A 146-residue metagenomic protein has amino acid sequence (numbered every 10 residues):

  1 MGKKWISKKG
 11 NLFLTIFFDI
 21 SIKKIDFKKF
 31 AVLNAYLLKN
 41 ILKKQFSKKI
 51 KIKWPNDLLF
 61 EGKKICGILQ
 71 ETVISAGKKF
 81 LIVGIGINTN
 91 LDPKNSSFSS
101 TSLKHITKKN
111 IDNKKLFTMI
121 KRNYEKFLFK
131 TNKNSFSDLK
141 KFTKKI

Functional and structural regions predicted by a protein language model:
M1-S21, F30-N34: DPxDG-like acidic metal-binding loop motif
I22-I50, F60-I146: Long, positively charged amphipathic alpha-helical accessory segments at protein N-termini or as interdomain linkers
D57: Conserved active-site carboxylates
